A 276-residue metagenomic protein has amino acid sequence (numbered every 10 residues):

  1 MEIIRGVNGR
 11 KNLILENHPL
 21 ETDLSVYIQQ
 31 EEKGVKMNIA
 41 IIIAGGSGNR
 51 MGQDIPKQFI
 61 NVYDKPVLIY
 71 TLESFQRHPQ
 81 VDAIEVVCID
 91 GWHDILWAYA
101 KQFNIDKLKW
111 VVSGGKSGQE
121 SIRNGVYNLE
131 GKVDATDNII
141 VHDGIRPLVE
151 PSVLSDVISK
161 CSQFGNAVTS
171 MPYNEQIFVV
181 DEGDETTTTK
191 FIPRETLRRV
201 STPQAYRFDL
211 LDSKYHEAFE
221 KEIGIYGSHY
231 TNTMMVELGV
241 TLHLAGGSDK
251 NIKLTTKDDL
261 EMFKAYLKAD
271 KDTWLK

Functional and structural regions predicted by a protein language model:
L13-P19, L24: Short hydrophobic targeting helices and cationic amphipathic motifs that mediate membrane/organellar targeting
Y27-K36: Short, Lys/Arg-enriched N-terminal segments with co-localized hydrophobic residues within the first ~10-30 amino acids
K36-D94: N-terminal glycine-rich phosphate-binding loop and ensuing alpha1 helix
N61, L148, F191, A205 (+1 more regions): Short aromatic/basic micro-patch
H78-Q80, Q102-K107, K132-V133: Short helix-capping segments at alpha-helix termini
W110, S117-E182, S201: Conserved beta-loop-beta/alpha segment of the NTase-like Rossmann-fold superfamily that binds/positions NTPs
V179-Q204: Short, flexible, basic/aromatic active-site loop/helix in glycosyltransferases
R198-K276: Conserved alpha/beta core of the MobA/IspD/sugar-nucleotide pyrophosphorylase nucleotidyltransferase superfamily
